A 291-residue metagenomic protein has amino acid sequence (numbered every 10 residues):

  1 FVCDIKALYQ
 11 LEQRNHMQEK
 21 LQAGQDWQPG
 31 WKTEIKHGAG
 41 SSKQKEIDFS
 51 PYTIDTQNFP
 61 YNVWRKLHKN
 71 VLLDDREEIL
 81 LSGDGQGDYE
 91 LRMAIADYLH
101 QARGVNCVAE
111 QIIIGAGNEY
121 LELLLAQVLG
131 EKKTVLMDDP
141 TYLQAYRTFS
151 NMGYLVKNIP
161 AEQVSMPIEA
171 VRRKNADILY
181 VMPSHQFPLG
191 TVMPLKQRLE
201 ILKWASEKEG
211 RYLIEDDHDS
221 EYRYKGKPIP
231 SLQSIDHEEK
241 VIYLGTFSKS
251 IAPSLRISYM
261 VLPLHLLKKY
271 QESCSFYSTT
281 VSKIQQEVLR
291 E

Functional and structural regions predicted by a protein language model:
F1-K69, Q271, S275-V281, R290-E291: N-terminal basic, amphipathic alpha-helical segments
C3, S184, P263-L264: Residue-level recognition of strand-loop junctions within catalytic nucleotide-signaling folds
I54, S184-F187, K249: Short glycine-rich anion-binding loops that position phosphate/pyrophosphate groups of nucleotides and phosphorylated
H68-E209, E221, K227-E238: Conserved core of the PLP fold type I
L143-T148, I201, Y212, R223 (+2 more regions): A generic "structured core" feature
D216-D217: Walker B catalytic acidic pair
I242-E291: PLP-dependent aminotransferase class I/II
